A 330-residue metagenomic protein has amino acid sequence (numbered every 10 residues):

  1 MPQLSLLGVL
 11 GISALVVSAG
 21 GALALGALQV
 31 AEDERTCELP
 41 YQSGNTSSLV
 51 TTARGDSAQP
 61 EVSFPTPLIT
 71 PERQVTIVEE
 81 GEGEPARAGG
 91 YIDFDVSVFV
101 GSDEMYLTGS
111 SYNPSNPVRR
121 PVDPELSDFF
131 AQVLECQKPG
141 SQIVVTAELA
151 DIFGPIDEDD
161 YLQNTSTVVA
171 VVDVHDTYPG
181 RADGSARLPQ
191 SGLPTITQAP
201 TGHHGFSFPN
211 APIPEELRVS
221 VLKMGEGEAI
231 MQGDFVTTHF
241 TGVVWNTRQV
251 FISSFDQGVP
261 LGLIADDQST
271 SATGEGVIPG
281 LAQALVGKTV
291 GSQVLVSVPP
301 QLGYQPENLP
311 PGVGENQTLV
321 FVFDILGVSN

Functional and structural regions predicted by a protein language model:
M1-N330: Cross-family detector of peptidyl-prolyl cis-trans isomerase
